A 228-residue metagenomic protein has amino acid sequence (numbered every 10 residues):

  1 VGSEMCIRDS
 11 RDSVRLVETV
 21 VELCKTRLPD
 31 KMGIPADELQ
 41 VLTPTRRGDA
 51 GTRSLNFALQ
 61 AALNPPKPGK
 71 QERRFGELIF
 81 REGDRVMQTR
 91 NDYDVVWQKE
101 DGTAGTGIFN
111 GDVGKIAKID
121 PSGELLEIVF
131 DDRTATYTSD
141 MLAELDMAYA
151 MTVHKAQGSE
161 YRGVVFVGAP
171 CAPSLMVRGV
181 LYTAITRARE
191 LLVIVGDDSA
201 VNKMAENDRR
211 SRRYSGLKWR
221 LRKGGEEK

Functional and structural regions predicted by a protein language model:
V1-G2, E160: Alpha-helix C-terminal capping/helix-to-coil transition sites in glycosyltransferase folds
S3-E4, R8-G107, A117: Conserved helicase motor core of P-loop NTPases
T103, N110-K228: C-terminal accessory regions
